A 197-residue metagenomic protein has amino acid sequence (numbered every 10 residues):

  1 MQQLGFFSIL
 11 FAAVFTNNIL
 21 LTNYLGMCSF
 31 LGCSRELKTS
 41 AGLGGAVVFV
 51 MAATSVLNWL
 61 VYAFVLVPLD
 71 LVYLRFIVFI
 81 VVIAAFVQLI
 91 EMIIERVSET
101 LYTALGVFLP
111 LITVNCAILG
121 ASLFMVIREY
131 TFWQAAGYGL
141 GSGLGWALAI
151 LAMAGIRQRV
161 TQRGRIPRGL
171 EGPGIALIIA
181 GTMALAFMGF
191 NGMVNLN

Functional and structural regions predicted by a protein language model:
M1-F7, L60-Y73, L123-A136, M193-N197: Helix-coil boundary and interhelical linker segments in multi-pass alpha-helical membrane proteins
F6-L20, D70-A85, G137-A149: Structural signature of hydrophobic alpha-helical transmembrane segments
S8-I9, T16, V47, A52 (+4 more regions): Hydrophobic core segments of alpha-helical transmembrane domains in multi-pass membrane transport and ion-translocation
Y24-G32, E91-V97, V107-L111, C116-E129: Generic transmembrane alpha-helix signature in multi-pass membrane proteins, especially transporters/channels
Y24-T39, V87-L101, M153-R165: C-terminal ends of transmembrane helices
K38-F49, Y73-F79, L101-I112, R168-G174: Cytoplasmic-side transmembrane-helix entry/capping segments in multi-pass membrane proteins
A63-G106: Ordered, amphipathic secondary-structure segments that act as subunit-interaction surfaces in large macromolecular
R159-L177: Interfacial loop-to-transmembrane junctions
